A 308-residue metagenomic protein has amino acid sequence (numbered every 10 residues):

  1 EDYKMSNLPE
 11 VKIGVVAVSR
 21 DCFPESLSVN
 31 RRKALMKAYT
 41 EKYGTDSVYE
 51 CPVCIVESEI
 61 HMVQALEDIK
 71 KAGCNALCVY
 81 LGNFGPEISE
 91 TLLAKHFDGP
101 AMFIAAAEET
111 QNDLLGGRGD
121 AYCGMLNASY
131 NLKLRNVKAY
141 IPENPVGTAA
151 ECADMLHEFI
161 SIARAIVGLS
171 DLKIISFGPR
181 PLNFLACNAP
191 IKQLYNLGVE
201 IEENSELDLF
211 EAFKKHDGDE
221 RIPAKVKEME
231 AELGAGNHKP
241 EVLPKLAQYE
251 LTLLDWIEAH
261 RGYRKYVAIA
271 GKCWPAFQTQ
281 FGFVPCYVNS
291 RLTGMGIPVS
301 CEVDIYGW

Functional and structural regions predicted by a protein language model:
Y3-V167, D171-I175, R180-A270: Metallocofactor- and cofactor-centric catalytic cores in central/energy metabolism, strongly enriched
R264-W308: Glycine-rich anion/phosphate-binding loop at the beta-strand->alpha-helix junction
